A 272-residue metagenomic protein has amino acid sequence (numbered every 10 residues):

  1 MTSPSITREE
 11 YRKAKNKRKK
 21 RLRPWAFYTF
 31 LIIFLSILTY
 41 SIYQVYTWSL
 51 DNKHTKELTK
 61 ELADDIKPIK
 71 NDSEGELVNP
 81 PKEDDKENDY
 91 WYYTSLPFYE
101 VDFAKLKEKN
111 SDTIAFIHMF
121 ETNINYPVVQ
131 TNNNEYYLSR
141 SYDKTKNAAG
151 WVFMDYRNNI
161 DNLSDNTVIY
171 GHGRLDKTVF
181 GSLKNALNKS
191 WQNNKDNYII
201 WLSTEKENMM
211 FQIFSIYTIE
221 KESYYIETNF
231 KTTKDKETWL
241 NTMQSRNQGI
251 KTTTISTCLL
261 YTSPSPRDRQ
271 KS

Functional and structural regions predicted by a protein language model:
M1-L22: N-terminal Lys/Arg-rich, disordered targeting/topogenic segments
K17-I33: N-terminal Sec-pathway targeting helices
F34-A115: N-terminal hydrophobic targeting segments that direct proteins to the cell envelope
S95-T113, N133-N158, V179-W191, K195-I199 (+1 more regions): N-terminal post-signal-peptidase region of extra-cytosolic proteins
W151-M154, N158-Y225: Mid-length scaffold segments of soluble, non-membrane domains
I169-G173, S215, E222-L260: Surface-exposed beta-strand/loop segments enriched in Pro/Gly
Y261-P266: Conserved small/polar residues in nucleotide/adenosyl-binding loops
